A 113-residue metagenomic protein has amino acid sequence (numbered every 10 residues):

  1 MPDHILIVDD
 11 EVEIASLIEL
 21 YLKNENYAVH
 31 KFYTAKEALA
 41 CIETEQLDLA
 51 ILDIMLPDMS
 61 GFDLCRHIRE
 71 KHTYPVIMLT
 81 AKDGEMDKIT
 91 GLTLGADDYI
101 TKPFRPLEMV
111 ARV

Functional and structural regions predicted by a protein language model:
M1-V113: N-terminal/domain-start alpha-helical segments
